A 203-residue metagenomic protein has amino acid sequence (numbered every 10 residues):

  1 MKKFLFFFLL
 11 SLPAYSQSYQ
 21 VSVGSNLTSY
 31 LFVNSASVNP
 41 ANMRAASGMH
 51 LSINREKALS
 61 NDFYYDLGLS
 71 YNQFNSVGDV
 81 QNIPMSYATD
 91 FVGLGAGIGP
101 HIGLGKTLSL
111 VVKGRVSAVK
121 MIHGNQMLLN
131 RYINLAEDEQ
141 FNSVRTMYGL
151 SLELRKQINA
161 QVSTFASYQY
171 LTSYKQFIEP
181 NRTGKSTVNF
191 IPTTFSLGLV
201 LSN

Functional and structural regions predicted by a protein language model:
K3-P13: Sec-dependent N-terminal signal peptides
S16-D66, T194, V200-N203: Short glycine/proline- and aromatic-enriched beta-strand/turn motifs that initiate or cap beta-hairpins
Q17-V23, N61-L67, L94, L110-G114 (+4 more regions): Transmembrane beta-strands of outer-membrane beta-barrel proteins
S25-L31, L69-N75, P100-I102, V116-I122 (+2 more regions): Transmembrane beta-strands of outer-membrane beta-barrel pores
Y30-M43, Q73-V92, M121-V144, K175-N189: Flexible, solvent-exposed loop segments that connect beta-strands
S47-I53, V92-A96, A118, T146-L152 (+1 more regions): Hydrophobic, lipid-facing positions within transmembrane beta-strands of outer-membrane proteins
A58-D62, G103-T107, Q157-Q161, S202: Outer-membrane beta-barrel channels and translocator barrels
F74, R145-N203: Predominantly the C-terminal beta-signal and adjacent terminal strand-loop region of outer-membrane beta-barrel
